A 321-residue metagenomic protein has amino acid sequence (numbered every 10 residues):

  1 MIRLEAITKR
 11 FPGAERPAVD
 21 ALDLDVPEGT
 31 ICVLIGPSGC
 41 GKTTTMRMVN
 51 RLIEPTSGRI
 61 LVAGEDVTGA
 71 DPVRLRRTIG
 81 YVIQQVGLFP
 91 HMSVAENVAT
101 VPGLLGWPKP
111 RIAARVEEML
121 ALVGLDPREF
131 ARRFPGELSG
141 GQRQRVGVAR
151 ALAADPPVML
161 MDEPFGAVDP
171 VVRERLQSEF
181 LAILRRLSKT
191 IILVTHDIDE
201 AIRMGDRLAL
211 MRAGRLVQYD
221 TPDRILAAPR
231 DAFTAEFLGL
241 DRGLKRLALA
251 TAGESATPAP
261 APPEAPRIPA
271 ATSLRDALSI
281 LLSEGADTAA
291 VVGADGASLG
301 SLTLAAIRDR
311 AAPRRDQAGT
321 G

Functional and structural regions predicted by a protein language model:
N50: Helix-to-loop junction immediately C-terminal to a conserved catalytic motif
D66-G80, L104, P110, A228-P229: ABC ATPase NBD coupling module
A95-G103, A113, E117: Short helical segment in ABC ATPase nucleotide-binding domains corresponding to the A-loop/adjacent helical element
R133-L138, Q142: Conserved ABC ATPase signature
A153-P157: A short, proline-enriched helix->beta-strand linker immediately N-terminal to the Walker B motif in ABC-type P-loop
A213-G214: Conserved ABC ATPase "signature" C-loop
Y219-D220, A228, S301: ABC ATPase "signature
